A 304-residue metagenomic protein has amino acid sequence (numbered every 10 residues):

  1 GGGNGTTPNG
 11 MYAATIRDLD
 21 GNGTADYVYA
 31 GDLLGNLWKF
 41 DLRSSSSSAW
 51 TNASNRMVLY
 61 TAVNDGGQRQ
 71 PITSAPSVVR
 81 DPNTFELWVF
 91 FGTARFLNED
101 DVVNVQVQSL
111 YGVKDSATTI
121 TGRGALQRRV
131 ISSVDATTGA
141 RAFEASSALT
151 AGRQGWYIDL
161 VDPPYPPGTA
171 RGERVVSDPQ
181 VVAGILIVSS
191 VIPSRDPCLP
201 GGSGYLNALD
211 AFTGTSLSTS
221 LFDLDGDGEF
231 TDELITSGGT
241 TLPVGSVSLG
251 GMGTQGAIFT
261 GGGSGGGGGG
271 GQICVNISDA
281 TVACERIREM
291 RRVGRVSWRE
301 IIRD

Functional and structural regions predicted by a protein language model:
G1-D304: Beta-propeller fold recognition
